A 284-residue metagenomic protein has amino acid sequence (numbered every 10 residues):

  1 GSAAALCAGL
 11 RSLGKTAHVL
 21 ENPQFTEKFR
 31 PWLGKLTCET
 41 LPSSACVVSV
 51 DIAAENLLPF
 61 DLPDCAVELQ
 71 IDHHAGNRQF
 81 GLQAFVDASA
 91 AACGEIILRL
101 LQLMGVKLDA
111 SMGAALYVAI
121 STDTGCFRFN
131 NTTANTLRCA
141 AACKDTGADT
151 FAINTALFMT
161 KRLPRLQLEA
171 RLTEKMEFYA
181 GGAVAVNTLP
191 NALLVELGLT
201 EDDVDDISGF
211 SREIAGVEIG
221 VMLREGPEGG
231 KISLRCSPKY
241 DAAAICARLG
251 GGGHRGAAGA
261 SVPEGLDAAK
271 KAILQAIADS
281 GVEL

Functional and structural regions predicted by a protein language model:
G1-K28, S43-S44, T122-R248, G253-L284: Hydrophobic helix-and-loop "lid/oligomerization" segment in the mid-to-C-terminal part of catalytic domains
A17-V19, V47, E68, L116: Hydrophobic/aromatic residues located in beta-strands of well-ordered beta-sheets within soluble catalytic
N22-P23, V50-A53, I71-H74, A88 (+5 more regions): Fold-independent oxyanion-binding glycine-rich loops and adjacent beta-strand/coil segments at enzyme active sites
Q24-L36, A91: Glycine-rich oxoanion-binding loops at beta->alpha junctions
L33-Q83: Active-site cofactor/cluster-binding pocket
K35-E39, V86-A88, P238-Y240: Short, hinge-like loop/turn segments at secondary-structure boundaries
T40-P42, D61-P63, N77-R78, L108-A110 (+3 more regions): Solvent-exposed alpha-helices and their adjacent loops that cap or buttress functional pockets in soluble metabolic
H74-C139: Short alpha-helices
